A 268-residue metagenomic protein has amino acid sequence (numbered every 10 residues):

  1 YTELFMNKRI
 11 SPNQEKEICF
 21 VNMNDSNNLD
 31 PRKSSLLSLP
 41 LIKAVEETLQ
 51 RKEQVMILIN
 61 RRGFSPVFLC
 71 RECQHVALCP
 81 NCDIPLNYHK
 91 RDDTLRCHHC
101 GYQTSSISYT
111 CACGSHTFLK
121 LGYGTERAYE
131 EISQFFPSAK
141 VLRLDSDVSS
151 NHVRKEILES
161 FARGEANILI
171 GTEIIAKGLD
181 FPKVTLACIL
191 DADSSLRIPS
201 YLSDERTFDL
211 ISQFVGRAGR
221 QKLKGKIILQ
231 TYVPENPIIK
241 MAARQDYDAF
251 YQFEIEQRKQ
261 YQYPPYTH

Functional and structural regions predicted by a protein language model:
Y1-H268: Inter-lobe coupling/hinge segments of SF2-like helicase ATPases
